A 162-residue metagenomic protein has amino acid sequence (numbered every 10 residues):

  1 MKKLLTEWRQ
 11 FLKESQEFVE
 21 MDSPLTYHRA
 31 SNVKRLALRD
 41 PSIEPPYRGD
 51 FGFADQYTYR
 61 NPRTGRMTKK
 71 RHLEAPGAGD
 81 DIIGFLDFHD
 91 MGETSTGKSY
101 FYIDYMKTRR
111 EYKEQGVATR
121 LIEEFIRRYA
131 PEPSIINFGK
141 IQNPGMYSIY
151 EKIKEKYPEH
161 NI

Functional and structural regions predicted by a protein language model:
M1-E17: Short acidic, low-complexity intrinsically disordered linear motifs used for protein-protein interactions
M1-L5, T119, M146: Short amphipathic alpha-helical segments that mediate assembly, nucleic-acid/protein binding, or membrane association
E14-K113, R120-Y157, I162: Non-catalytic substrate-recognition and accessory regions of acyl/acetyltransferase enzymes
